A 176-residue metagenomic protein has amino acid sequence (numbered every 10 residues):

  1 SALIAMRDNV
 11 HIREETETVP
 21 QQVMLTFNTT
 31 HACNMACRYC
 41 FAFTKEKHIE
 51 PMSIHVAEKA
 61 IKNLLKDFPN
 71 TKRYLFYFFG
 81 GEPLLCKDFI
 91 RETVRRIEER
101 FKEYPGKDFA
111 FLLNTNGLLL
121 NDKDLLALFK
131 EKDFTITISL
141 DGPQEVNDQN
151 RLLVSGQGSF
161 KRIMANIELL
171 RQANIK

Functional and structural regions predicted by a protein language model:
S1-T26: N-terminal [4Fe-4S]-dependent radical SAM core
I4-M6, H11-R13, K45-E46, H55 (+3 more regions): N-terminal charged/capping segments associated with class I S-adenosyl-L-methionine
V19-P20, A32, T71, G106: A generic fold-level signal
P20, M24-H55: Canonical Radical SAM [4Fe-4S] cluster-binding loop centered on the CxxxCxxC motif and its immediate flanking residues
H48, M52, L84-L85, G158: Short, surface-exposed alpha-helical recognition segments that flank or form part of ligand/macromolecule-binding
I61-Y77, C86-K176: Radical SAM/AdoMet-radical enzyme domain recognition
G81: Active-site neighborhood of divalent metal-dependent phosphoester/pyrophosphate hydrolases
